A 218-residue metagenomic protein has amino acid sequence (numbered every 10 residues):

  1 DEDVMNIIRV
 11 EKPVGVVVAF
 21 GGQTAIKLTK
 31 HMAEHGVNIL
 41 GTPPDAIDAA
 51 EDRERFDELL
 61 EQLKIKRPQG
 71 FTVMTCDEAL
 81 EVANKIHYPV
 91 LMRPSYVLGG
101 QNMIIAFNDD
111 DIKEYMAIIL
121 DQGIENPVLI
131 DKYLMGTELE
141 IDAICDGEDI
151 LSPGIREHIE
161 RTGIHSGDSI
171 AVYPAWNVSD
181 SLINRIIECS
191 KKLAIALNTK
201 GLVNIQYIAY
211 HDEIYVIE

Functional and structural regions predicted by a protein language model:
D1-I205, A209-E218: N-terminal beta-alpha lobe that positions the nucleotide/phosphoryl donor in ATP/NTP-coupled carboxylate activation
